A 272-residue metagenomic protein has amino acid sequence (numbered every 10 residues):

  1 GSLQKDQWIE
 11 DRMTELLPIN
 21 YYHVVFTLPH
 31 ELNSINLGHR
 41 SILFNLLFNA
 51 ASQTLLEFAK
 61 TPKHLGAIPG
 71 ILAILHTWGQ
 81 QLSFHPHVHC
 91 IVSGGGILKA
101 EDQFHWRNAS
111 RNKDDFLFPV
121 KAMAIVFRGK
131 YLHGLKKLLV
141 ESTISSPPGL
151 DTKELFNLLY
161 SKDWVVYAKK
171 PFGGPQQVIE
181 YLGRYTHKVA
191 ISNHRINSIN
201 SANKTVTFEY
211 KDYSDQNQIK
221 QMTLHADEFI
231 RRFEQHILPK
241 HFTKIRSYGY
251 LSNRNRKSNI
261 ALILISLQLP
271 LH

Functional and structural regions predicted by a protein language model:
G1-H272: Beta->alpha loop/short-helix hinge microenvironment recognizer with preference for catalytic Tyr/His contexts
